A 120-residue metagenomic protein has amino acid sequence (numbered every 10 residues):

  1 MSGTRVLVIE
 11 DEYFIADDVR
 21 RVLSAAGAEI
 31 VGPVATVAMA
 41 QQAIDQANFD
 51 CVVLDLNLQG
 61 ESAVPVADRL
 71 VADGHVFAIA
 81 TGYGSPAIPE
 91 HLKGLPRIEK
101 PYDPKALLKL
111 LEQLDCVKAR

Functional and structural regions predicted by a protein language model:
M1-R5, P89, D103-R120: Non-catalytic signal-transmission and effector/linker regions of two-component phosphorelay proteins
E10: Conserved acidic carboxylate
Y13-G32: Two-component/phosphorelay signaling modules centered on CheY-like receiver
P33-C51: Acidic, metal-coordinating helix/loop segments flanking the phosphotransfer/catalytic sites of two-component signaling
D55: Active-site residues of response regulator receiver
G60-P65: Acidic catalytic/metal-coordinating carboxylates
A80-T81: Hydrophobic/aromatic residues positioned on beta-strands within the core alpha/beta folds
K100: A Lys-centered signature of the CheY-like receiver
